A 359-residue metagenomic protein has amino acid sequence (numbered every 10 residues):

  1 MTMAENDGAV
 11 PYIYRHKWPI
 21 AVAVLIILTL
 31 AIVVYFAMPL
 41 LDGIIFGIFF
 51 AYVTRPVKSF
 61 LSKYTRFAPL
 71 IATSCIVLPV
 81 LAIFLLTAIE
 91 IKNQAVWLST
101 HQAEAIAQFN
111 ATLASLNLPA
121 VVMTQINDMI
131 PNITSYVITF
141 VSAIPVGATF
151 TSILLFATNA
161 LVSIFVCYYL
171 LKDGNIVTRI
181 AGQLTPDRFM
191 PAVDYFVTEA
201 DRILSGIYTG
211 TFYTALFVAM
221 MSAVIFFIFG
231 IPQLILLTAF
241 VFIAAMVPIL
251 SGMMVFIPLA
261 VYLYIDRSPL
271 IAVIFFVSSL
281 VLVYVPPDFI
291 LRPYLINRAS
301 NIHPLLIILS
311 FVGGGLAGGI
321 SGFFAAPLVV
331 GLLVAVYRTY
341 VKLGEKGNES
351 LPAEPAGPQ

Functional and structural regions predicted by a protein language model:
M1-N93, I271-I274, V330-Q359: Anchoring transmembrane alpha helix of integral membrane proteins
V24-T29, V33, I71-T87, A157-I164 (+9 more regions): Generic alpha-helical transmembrane segments of integral inner-membrane proteins, especially permease/transport modules
P39-F46, I228-A239, R267-F275, I302-I307 (+2 more regions): Membrane-water interface of transmembrane alpha-helices in multipass transporters/channels
V57-I71, L113-T124, N175-D201, A299: Membrane interface segments of multi-pass transport proteins and intramembrane proteases
A88-N110: Functional transmembrane-helix hotspots
A114-I176, L184: Membrane-helix interface and discontinuous TM-entry motifs in multi-pass inner-membrane proteins
L155-P269, V273-S278: Alpha-helical transmembrane segments and their immediate interhelical loop/hinge regions in multi-pass membrane
V273, V277-Q359: Hydrophobic alpha-helical transmembrane segments of membrane transport and translocation systems, primarily multi-pass
